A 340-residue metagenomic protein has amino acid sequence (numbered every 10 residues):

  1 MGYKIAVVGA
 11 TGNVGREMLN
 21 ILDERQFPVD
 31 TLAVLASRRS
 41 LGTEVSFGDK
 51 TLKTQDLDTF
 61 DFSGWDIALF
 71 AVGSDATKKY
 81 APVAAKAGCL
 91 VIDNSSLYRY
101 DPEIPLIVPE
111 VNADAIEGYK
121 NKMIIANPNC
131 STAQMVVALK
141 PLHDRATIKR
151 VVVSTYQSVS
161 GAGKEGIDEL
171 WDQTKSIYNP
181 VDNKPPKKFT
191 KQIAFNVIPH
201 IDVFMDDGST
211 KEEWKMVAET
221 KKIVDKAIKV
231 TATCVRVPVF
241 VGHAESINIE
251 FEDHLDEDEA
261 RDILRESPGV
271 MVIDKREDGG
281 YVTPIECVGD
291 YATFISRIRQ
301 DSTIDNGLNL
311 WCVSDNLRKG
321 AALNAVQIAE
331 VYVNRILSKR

Functional and structural regions predicted by a protein language model:
M1-I193, K229, T293-F294, I298-I304 (+3 more regions): N-terminal Rossmann-like NAD(P) cofactor-binding subdomain of oxidoreductases, focused on the glycine-rich
A68, V159-R340: Charged docking surfaces used in two-component/phosphorelay signaling
